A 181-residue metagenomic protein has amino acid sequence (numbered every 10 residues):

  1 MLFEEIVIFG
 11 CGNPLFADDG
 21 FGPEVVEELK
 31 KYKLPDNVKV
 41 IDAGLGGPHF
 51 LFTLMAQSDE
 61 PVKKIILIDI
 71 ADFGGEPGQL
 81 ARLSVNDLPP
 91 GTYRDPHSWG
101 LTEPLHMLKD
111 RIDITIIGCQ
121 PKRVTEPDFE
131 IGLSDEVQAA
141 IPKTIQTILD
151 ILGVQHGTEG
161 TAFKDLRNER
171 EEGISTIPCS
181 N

Functional and structural regions predicted by a protein language model:
F3-I8, P14-D18, P23-V85: Nucleotide and nucleotide-moiety/phosphate-recognizing core
C11-L15, P90-G91, E130-I131: A short glycine/serine-rich beta->alpha loop
G20, E24, L45, P96-W99 (+2 more regions): Conserved active-site and cofactor/substrate-binding residues in soluble primary-metabolism enzymes
Y32-P35, K64-I68, P89-Y93, H106-L108 (+1 more regions): Glycine-rich loops and low-complexity Gly/Arg-rich segments that provide flexible linkers or classic glycine-based
I70-I114: Helix-loop-strand module that forms the ligand-binding subsite of alpha/beta enzymes
L101-N181: Phosphate-binding/catalytic loops
